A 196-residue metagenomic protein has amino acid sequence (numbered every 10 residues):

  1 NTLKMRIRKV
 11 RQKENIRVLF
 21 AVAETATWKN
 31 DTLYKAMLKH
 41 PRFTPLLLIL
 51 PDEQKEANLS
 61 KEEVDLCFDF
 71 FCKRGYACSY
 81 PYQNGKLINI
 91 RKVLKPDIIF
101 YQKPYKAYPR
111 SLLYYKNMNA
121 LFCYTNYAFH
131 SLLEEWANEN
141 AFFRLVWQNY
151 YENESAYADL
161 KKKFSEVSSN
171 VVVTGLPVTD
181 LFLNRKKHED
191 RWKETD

Functional and structural regions predicted by a protein language model:
N1, F143, V171, R191-D196: Generic low-polarity alpha-helical segments
N1-K4, R8, D65-C72, W192-K193: Generic detector of well-ordered alpha-helical segments enriched in charged/polar residues, highlighting helical
N1-V22, K39: Non-catalytic N-terminal targeting/anchoring module and adjacent flexible stem/linker that precedes the structured
R8-I16, R185-D196: Nucleotide-sugar donor-binding and catalytic loop/hinge architecture of NDP-sugar-dependent glycosyltransferases
L19-L183: Active-site and donor-binding regions of nucleotide-sugar-utilizing enzymes
